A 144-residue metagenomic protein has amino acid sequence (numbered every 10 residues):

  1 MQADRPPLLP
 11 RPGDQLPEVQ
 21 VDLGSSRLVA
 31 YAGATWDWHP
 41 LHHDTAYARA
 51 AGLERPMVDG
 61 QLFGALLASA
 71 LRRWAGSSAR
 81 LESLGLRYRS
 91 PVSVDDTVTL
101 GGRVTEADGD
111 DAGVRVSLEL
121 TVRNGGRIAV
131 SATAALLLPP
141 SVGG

Functional and structural regions predicted by a protein language model:
M1-L16, V92-G144: HotDog/MaoC-like acyl-thioester-processing domains
M1-V58: Catalytic strand-loop segment that frames the active site of acyl-thioester-processing enzymes
L23, Y88, L136-L138: Hydrophobic residues in beta-strands and at strand termini
H42-Y47, L81-S83, E106, D110-A112 (+1 more regions): Glycine-rich loops and low-complexity Gly/Arg-rich segments that provide flexible linkers or classic glycine-based
R49-V58, L62-V104: Hydrophobic beta-strand-centered segment that forms part of the acyl-chain substrate-binding groove
